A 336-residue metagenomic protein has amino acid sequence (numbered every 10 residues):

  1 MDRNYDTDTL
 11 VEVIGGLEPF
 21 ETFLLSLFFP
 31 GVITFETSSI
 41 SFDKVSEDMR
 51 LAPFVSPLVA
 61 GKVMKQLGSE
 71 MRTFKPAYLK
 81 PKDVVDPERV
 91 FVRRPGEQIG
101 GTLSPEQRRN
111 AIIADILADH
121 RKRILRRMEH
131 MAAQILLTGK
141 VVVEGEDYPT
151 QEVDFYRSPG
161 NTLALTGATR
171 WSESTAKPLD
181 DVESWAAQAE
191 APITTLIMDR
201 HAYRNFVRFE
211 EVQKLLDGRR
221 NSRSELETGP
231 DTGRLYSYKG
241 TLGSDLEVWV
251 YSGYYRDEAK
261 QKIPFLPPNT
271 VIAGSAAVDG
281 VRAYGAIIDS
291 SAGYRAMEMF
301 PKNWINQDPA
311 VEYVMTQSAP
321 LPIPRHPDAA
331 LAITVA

Functional and structural regions predicted by a protein language model:
M1-S41, R325-A336: N-terminal alpha-helical "arm" segments
L27-E47, D115-T150, A277-Y294: Contiguous N-terminal and early-domain "leader" segments and peripheral loops that mark the onset or edge of a domain
P30-I99: Assembly/oligomerization interface modules of large self-assembling protein complexes
G31-I33, A186-E190, T195, N303-N306 (+1 more regions): A general structural signal for short secondary-structure junctions and capping/turn motifs
K65-S69, L137, E144, R220-S224: Glycine-rich loops and low-complexity Gly/Arg-rich segments that provide flexible linkers or classic glycine-based
P81-R157, D181, A186-A202, A310-S318: Long, contiguous amphipathic alpha-helices that act as assembly "spine/axial" helices in icosahedral shell and virion
P149-E225: Extended, solvent-exposed, turn-rich assembly/linker loops in the middle of proteins
Q213-A336: Sequence/fold signature of self-assembling virion shell proteins
